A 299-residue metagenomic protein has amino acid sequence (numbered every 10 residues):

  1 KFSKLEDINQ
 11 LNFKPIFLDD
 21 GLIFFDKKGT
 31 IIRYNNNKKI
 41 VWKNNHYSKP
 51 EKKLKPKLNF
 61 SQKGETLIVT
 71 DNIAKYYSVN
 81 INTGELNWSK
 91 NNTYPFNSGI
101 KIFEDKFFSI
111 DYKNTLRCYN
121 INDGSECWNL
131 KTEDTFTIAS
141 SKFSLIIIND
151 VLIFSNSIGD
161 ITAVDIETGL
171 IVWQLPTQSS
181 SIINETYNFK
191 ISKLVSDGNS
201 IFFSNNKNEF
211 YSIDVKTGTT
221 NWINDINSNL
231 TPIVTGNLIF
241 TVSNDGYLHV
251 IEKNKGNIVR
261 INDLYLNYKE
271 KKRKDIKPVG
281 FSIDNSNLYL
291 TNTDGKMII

Functional and structural regions predicted by a protein language model:
K1-D19, I40-G64, E85-E104, E126-N149 (+3 more regions): Extracytoplasmic beta-rich repeat domains
D19, D26-K27, N35, D71-N72 (+9 more regions): Structural signature of WD-repeat beta-propellers
N35-K39, N80-G84, N120-G124, I166-G169 (+2 more regions): Short loop/turn segments that connect beta-strands within beta-propeller blades
S157-I158, T168, S196-N221, S228-N229: Beta-propeller domains
T217, K255, N285-N287, N292-I299: C-terminal closing repeat unit and adjoining cap/tail of repeat-based domains
N244-V250: Redox- and metal-dependent alpha/beta enzyme cores, enriched for Fe-S-associated oxidoreductases and cofactor-handling
